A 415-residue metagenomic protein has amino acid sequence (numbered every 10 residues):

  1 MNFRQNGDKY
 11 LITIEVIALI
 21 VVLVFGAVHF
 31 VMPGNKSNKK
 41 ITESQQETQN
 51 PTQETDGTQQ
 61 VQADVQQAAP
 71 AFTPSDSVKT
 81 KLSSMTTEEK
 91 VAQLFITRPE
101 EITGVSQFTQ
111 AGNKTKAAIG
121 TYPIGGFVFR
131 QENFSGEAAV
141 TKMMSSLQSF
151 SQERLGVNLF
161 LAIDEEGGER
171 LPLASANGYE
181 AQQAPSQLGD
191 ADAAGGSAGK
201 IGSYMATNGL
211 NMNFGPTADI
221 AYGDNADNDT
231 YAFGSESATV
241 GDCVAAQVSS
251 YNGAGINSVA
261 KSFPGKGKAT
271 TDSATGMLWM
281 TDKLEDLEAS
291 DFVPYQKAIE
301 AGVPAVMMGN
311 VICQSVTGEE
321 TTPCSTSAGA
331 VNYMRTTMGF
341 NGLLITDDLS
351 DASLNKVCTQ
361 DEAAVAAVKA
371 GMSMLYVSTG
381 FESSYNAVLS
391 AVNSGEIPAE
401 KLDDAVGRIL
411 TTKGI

Functional and structural regions predicted by a protein language model:
N2-L161, G168-P172: N-terminal hydrophobic targeting/anchoring segments and the immediately downstream early-domain regions of hydrolases
T86, S106-Q107, G136-Q152, T239-S390 (+2 more regions): Second-shell residues forming the walls of enzyme active-site clefts
A92-P99, G125-F129, L159-E165, M212-P216 (+5 more regions): Hydrophobic faces of well-ordered beta-strands that scaffold small-molecule active sites in alpha/beta enzyme cores
L147-G178, S197-D219, V240-G265: Glycine-rich, aromatic-flanked loop segments that form ligand/cofactor-binding clefts across common enzyme folds
N177-G189, G234: A charged helix-plus-loop insertion that forms the helical arch/lid used to bind and gate nucleic-acid substrates
P185-D192, I201, D229: Active-site-adjacent helix-turn-beta-strand microarchitecture at beta-sheet edges that either contains or buttresses
A218-D227: Short, conserved phosphate-binding/catalytic loop or strand-edge motifs used in phosphoryl-/nucleotidyl-transfer
